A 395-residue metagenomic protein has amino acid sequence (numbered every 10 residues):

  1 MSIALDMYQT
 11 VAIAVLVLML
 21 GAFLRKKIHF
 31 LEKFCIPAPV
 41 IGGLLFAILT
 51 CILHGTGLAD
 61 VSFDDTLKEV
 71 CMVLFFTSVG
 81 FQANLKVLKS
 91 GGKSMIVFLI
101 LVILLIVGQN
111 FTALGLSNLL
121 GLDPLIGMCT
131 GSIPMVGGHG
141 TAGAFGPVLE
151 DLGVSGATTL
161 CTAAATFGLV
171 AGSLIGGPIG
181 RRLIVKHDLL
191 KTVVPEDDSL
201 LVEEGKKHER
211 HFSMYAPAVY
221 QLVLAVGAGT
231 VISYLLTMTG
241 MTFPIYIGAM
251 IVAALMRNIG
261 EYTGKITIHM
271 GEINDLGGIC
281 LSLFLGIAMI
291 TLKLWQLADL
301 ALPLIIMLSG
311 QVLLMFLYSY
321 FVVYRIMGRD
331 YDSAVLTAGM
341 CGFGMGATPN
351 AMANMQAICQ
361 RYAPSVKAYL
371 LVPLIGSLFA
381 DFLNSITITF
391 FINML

Functional and structural regions predicted by a protein language model:
M1-Y8, F30-I36, L58-K68, S155-A164 (+2 more regions): Interfacial loop-to-helix junctions that mark the boundaries of transmembrane helices in multi-pass membrane
S2-L16, S62-F75, L125-S132, G240-V252 (+3 more regions): Structural signature of hydrophobic alpha-helical transmembrane segments
V17, L44-C51, D64-G92, I251-G260 (+1 more regions): Hydrophobic transmembrane alpha-helices of secondary-active transporters and Na+-translocating membrane complexes
V17-L18, L169-Y262: Membrane-embedded hairpin module used as a gating/binding unit in multi-pass transport and secretion proteins
L20-E32, S78-S90, I179, L255-M270 (+1 more regions): C-terminal ends of transmembrane helices
N84-L114, T166, V219-L222, D275 (+1 more regions): Entry/N-cap segments of selected transmembrane alpha helices and their immediately preceding amphipathic helices
T112, L116-A157, F167, I179 (+2 more regions): Alpha-helical membrane segments and immediately flanking helix-loop junctions that form or couple to the substrate/ion
G115-L122, A165-V202, L313, F321-Y331 (+1 more regions): Juxtamembrane and boundary regions of transmembrane helices in multi-pass small-molecule transporters and channels
